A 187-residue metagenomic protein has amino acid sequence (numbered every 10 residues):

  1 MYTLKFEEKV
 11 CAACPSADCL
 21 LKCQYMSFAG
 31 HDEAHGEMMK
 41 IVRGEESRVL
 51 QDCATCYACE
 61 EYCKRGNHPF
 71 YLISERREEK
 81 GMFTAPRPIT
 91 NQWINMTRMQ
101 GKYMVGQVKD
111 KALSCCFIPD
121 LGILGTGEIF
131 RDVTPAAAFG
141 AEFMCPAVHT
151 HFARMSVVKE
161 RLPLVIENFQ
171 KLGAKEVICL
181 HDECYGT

Functional and structural regions predicted by a protein language model:
Y2-K9, G30, A34-C179, E183-Y185: Iron-sulfur-cluster electron-transfer modules
C19, C23-Q24, C59, C63: A structural signal for short beta-strand/turn segments enriched in small hydrophobics and glycine
S27: Short, small-residue-rich loop/turn micro-motifs
